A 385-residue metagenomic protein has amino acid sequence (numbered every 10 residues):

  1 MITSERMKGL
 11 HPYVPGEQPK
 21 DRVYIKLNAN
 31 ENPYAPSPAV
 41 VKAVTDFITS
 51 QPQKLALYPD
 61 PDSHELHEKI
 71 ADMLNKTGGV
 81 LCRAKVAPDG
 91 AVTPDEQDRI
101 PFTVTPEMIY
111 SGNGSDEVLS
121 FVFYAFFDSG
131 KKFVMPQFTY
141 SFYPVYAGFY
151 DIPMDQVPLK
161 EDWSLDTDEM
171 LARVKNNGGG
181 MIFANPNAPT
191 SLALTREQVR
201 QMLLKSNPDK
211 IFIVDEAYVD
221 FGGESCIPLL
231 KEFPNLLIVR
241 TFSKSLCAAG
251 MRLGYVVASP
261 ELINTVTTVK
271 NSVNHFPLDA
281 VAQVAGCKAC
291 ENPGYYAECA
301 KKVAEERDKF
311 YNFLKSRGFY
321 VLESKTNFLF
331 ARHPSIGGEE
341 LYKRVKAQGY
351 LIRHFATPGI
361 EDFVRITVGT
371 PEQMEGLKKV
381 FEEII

Functional and structural regions predicted by a protein language model:
I2-G114, F121: N-terminal small-domain helix-loop-helix segment of the aminotransferase-like
C82, D98-P101, G148, L165-N177 (+2 more regions): Active-site pre-lysine segment of PLP-dependent enzymes
V104-I109, G130-K132, D209, E216 (+2 more regions): Short acidic capping loops at alpha-helix termini that bridge into adjacent secondary structure
Y124-F183: PLP-dependent aminotransferase-like
E197, R344-Q348, R353, T357-I385: PLP-dependent enzyme catalytic core of the Aspartate aminotransferase-like
N235-K315, F319-L322: PLP-dependent aminotransferase class I/II
A304, S316-Q348: Conserved PLP-binding catalytic core of the aspartate aminotransferase-like
